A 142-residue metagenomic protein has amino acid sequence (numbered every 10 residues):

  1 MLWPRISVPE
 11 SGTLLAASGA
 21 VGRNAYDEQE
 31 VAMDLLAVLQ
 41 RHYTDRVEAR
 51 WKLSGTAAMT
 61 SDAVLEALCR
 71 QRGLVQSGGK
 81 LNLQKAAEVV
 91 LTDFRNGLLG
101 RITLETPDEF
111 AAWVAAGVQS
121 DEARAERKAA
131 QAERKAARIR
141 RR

Functional and structural regions predicted by a protein language model:
M1-R142: Helix-rich effector regions associated with P-loop NTPase G domains
